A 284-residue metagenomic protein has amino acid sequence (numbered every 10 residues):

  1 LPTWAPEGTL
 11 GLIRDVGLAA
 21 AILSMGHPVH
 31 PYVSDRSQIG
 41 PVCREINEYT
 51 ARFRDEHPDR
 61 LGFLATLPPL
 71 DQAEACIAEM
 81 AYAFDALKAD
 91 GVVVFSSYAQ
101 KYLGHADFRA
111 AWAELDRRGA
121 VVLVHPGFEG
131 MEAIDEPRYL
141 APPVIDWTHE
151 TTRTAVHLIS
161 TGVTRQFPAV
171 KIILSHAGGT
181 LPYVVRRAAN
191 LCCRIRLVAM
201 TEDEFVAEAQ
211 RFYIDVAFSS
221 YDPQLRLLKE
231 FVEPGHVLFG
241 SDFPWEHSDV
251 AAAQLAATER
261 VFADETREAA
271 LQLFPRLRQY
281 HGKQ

Functional and structural regions predicted by a protein language model:
L1-A20, E48-D55, A78-Y82, D90 (+3 more regions): Mid-to-C-terminal alpha-helical segments outside catalytic/metal-binding sites
L1-T3, R196-R226: Aromatic-anchored helix/helix-loop segment that forms the rim or "lid" of small-molecule/cofactor binding pockets
P2-W4, P31, P69-C76, A99-A106 (+3 more regions): Acidic-and-aromatic substrate-binding clefts and catalytic sites of carbohydrate-active enzymes
A21-L23, G62-A65, V92-V94, V122-V124 (+3 more regions): Hydrophobic faces of well-ordered beta-strands that scaffold small-molecule active sites in alpha/beta enzyme cores
M25-T154, T161: Active-site gating/metal-coordination segments in enzymes
D55-R60, C193-V198, R260: Short helix-capping segments at alpha-helix termini
E132-R138, G178-C193, Q224-E230, H247-E259: Histidine/acidic-residue-rich catalytic or RNA/ligand-binding cores of hydrolases and nuclease-related proteins
I159-G162, P168-A207: Aromatic-lined glycan-binding groove of carbohydrate-active enzymes
